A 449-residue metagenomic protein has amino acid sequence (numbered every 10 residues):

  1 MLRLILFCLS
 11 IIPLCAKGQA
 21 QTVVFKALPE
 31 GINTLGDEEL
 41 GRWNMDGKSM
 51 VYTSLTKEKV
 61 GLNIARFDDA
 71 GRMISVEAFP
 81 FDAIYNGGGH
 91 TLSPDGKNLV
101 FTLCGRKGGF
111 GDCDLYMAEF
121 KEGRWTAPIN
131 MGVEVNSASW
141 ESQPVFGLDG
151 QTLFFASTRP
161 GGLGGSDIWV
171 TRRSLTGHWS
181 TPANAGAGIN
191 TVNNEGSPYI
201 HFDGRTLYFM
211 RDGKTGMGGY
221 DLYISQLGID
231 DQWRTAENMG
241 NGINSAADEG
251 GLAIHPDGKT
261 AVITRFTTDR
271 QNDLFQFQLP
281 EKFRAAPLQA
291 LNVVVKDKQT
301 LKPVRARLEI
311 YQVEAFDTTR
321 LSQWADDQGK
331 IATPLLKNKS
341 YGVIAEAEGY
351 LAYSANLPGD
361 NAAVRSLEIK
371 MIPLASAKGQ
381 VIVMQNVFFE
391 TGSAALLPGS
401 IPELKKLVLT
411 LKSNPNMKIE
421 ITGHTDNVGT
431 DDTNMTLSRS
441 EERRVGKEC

Functional and structural regions predicted by a protein language model:
M1-T22: Bacterial Sec-dependent N-terminal signal peptides
Q21-V294, L321, K339, A363-V364 (+1 more regions): Short, conserved micro-motifs composed of acidic
M45, P94-K97, I129, L148-Q151 (+6 more regions): Solvent-exposed, polar/charged alpha-helical surfaces in well-ordered, non-transmembrane soluble domains, broadly
L103, A156, V387-F388, G423-D426: Short, histidine-centered active-site or binding-site loop motifs used for metal coordination, general acid-base
R106-K107, P160-G161, A394, T425-G429: Solvent-exposed loop/turn segments at secondary-structure junctions within structured extracellular/periplasmic domains
R211, G216, N414, T422-C449: Periplasmic OmpA-like peptidoglycan-binding domain that tethers envelope proteins to the cell wall
R265, D273-F275, A395, N414-M417 (+1 more regions): Periplasmic OmpA/Pal-like peptidoglycan-binding modules at the C-termini of bacterial envelope proteins
F283-I310, E314-K418: Periplasmic peptidoglycan-binding/tethering modules of Gram-negative envelope proteins
